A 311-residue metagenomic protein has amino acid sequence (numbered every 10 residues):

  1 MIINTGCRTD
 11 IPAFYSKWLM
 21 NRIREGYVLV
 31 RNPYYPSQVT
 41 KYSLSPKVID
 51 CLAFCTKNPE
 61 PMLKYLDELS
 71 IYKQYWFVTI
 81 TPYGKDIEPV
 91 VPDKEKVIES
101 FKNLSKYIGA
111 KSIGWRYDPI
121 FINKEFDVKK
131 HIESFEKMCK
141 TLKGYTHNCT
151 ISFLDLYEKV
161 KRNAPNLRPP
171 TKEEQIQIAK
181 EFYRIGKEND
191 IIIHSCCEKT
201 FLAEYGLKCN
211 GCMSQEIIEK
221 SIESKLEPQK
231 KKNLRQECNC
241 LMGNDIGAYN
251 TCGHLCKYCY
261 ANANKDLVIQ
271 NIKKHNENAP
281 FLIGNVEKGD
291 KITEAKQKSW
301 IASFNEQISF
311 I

Functional and structural regions predicted by a protein language model:
M1-I87, K94, F101-S105, K265-I311: Conserved Radical SAM active-site core
M1-N4, P12, S45, G206-Y249 (+1 more regions): N-terminal [4Fe-4S]-dependent radical SAM core
R8-D10, K57, T79-Y83, D118-I120 (+2 more regions): Active-site beta-loop-alpha junctions enriched in small/polar residues
T9, P165-K225, K274-H275: Flexible, acidic/Gly-rich N-terminal and inter-domain linker regions that tether and position cofactor-handling modules
Y83-V91, P119-K129, N163-T171: Surface-exposed cleft-lining segments at the edges of enzyme active sites
K96-R162, K180-C197: Conserved C-terminal portion of the radical SAM core fold that forms the substrate/S-adenosylmethionine-binding
N244-N264: Local cysteine-cluster metal-coordination motifs and their immediate loop/turn environment, predominantly Fe-S cluster
